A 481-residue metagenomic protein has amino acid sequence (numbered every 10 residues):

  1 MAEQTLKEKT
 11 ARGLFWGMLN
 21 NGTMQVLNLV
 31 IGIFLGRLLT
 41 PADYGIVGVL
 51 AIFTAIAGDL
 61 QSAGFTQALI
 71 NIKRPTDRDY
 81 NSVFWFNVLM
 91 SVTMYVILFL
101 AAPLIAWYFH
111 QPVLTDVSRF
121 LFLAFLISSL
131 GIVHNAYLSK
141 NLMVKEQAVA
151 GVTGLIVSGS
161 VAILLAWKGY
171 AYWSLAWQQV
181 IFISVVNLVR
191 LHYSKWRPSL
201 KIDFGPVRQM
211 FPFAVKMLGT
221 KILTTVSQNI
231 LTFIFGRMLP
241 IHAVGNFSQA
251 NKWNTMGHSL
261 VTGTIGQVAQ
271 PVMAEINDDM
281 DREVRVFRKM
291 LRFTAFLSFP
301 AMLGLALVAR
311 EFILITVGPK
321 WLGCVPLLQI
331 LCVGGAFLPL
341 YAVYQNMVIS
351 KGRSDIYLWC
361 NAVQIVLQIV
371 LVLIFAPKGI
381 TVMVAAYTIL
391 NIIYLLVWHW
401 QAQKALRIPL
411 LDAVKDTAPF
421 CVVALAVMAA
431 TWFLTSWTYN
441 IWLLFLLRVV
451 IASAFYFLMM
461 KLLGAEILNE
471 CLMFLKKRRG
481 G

Functional and structural regions predicted by a protein language model:
M1-L6, T10, K145, L188-N229 (+4 more regions): Interhelical loop/hinge segments that connect adjacent transmembrane helices in multipass membrane
A2, I408-L410, W432-G481: Membrane-proximal transmembrane or re-entrant/amphipathic helices at the cytosolic face
L6-F65, M90-P103, R119, A124 (+4 more regions): Signature of the first transmembrane helix
K7, A11, A68-D77, I127-A150 (+5 more regions): Membrane-interface junctions at transmembrane-helix termini in multi-pass inner-membrane proteins
N28, D59-D77, S139-K140, A250 (+2 more regions): Helix-loop junctions and terminal segments of transmembrane helices in multi-pass membrane transport/translocation
L29, W85-H110, S160-L164, K168 (+4 more regions): Alpha-helical transmembrane segments of multi-pass membrane transport and lipid-handling proteins
L29-D43, A106-Y108, A166, T225-M256 (+3 more regions): Helix-terminus/linker motif at the lipid-water interface of multi-pass membrane proteins
T115-F122, A150-K195, Q209-F213, Q249-N251 (+5 more regions): Hydrophobic alpha-helical transmembrane segments
